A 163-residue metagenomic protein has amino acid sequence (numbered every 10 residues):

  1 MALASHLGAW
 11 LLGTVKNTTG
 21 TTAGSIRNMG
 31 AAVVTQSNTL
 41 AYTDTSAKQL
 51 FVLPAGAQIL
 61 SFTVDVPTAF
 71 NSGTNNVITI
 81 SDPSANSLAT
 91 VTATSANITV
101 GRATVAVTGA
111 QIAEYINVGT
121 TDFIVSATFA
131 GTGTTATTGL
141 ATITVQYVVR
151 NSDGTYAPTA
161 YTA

Functional and structural regions predicted by a protein language model:
A2-A163: Surface-exposed, low-hydrophobicity beta-strand/loop segments enriched in small/polar/acidic residues
